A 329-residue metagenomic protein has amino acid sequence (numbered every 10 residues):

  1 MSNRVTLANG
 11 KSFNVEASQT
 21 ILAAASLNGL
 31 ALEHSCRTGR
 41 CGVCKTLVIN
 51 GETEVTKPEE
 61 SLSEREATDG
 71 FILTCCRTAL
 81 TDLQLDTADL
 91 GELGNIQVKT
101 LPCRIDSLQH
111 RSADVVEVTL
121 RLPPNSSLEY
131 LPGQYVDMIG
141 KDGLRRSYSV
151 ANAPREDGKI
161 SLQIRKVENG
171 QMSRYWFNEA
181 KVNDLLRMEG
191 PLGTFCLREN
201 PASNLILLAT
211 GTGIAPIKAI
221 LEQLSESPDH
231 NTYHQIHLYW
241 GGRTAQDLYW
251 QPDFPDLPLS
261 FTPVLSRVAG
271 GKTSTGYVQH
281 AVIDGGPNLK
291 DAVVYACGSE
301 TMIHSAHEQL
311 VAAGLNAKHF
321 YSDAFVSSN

Functional and structural regions predicted by a protein language model:
M1-E33: N-terminal pre-ligand scaffold of iron-sulfur
N14, S35, E66, T78 (+2 more regions): Residue-level "contact hotspot" at macromolecular interaction interfaces
T20, L27, D82-Q84, Y135 (+1 more regions): Residue-level marker of beta-strand positions
A24-E33, V43-G91: Iron-sulfur (Fe-S) cluster-binding segments and ferredoxin-like electron-carrier domains, especially [2Fe-2S]
I49-E52, K141, P191: Short, surface-exposed secondary-structure boundary micro-motifs
Q97-D184, S203, G242-T244, L265-R267: Ferredoxin-reductase
G158, I164-N329: FNR/FR-type flavoprotein reductase catalytic core
